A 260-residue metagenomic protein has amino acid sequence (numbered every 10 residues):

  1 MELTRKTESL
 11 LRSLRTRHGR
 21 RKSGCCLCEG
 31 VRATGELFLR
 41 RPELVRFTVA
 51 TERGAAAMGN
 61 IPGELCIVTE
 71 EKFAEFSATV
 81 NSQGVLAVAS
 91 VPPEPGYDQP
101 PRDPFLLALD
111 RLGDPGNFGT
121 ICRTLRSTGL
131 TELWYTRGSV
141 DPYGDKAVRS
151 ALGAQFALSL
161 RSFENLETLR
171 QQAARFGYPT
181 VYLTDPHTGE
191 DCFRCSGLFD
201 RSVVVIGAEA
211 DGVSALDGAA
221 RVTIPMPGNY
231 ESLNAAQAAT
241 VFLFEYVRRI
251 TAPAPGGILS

Functional and structural regions predicted by a protein language model:
M1-A55, S139-D141: Boundary-proximal intrinsically disordered activation/regulatory segments immediately upstream of a helical core
G24, L109-G113, T223-E231: Short pre-catalytic strand/loop immediately N-terminal to key active-site residues, enriched for Gly-Thr
G30, G113-T120, L233-A238: Amphipathic alpha-helical repeat scaffolds
N60-E71, P104, L198-S202, G218-I224: Active-site regions of enzymes building and remodeling cell-envelope glycoconjugates
P62-S90: Glycine/small-residue-rich loop that forms an oxyanion/phosphate-binding "nest" at active or ligand-binding sites
A87, R126-T128, P142-Q155, A215-S260: Structured adenosyl-cofactor binding patch, chiefly the S-adenosyl-L-methionine
P93, Y97-H187: RNA substrate-binding interface of SAM-dependent RNA methyltransferases
Y182-Y230: Active-site/ligand-binding-proximal alpha/beta "capping" segment
